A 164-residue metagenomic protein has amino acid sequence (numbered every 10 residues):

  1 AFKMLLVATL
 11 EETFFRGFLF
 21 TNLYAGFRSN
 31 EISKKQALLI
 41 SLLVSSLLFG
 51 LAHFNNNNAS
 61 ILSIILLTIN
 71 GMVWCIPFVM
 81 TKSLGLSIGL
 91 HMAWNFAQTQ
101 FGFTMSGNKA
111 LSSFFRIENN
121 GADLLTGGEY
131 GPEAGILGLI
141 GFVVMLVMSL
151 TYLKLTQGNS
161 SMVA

Functional and structural regions predicted by a protein language model:
A1-F2, F14, I65-M72, I140: Membrane-embedded alpha-helical segments of multi-pass membrane proteins, especially the transmembrane helices
L6, A52-I61: Membrane-interface helix caps and helix-loop-helix hairpins in membrane proteins
L10-V44, I76-S83: Membrane-interface helix/loop boundary segments of multi-pass membrane proteins
K35-F54, L67-T68: Small-polar-interrupted transmembrane alpha-helices in polytopic inner-membrane proteins
L39-V44, I64-I65, G85, I136-L137: Hydrophobic alpha-helical transmembrane segments
N58, M80-T81, E129: Helix-loop interface residues and adjacent transmembrane-helix termini in multi-pass membrane transporters, primarily
S63-D123: Functionally important transmembrane alpha-helices
F96-A164: C-terminal membrane module of polytopic membrane proteins
